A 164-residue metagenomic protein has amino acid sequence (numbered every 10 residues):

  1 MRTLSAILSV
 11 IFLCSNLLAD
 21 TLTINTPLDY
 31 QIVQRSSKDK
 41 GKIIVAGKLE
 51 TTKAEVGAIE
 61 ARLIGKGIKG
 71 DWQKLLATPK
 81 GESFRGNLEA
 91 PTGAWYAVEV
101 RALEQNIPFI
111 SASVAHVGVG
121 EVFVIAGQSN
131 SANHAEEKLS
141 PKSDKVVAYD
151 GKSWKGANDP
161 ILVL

Functional and structural regions predicted by a protein language model:
M1-L4: Positively charged n-region of N-terminal signal peptides that target proteins for export
V10-I11, I110: Preference for short coil/turn "hinge" residues that link or interrupt alpha-helices
F12-L17: Hydrophobic core
D20-L164: Cell-envelope and extracellular/periplasmic
